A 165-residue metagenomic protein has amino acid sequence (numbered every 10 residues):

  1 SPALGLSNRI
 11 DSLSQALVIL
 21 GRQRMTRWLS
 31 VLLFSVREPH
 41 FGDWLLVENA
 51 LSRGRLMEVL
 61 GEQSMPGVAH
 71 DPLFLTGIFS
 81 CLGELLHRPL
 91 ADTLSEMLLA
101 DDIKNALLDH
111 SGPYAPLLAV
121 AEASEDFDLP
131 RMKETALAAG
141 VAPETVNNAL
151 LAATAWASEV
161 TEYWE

Functional and structural regions predicted by a protein language model:
S1-E165: Conserved alpha-helical "signature site" that marks functionally important helical segments or helix/loop junctions
